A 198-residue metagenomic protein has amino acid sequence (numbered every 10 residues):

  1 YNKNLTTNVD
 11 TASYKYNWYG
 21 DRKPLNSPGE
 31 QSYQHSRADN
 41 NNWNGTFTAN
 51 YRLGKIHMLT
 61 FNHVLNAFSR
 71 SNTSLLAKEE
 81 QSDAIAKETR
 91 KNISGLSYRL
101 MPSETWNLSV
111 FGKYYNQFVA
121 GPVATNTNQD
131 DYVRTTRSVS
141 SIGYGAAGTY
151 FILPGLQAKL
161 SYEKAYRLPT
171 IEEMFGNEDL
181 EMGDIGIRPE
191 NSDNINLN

Functional and structural regions predicted by a protein language model:
Y1-L5, L65-S71, L100, Y114-A120 (+2 more regions): Transmembrane beta-strands of outer-membrane beta-barrel pores
L5, K55-F61, E104-V110, P154-A158: Repeated loop/turn-to-beta-strand initiation elements of outer-membrane beta-barrel proteins
P28-S36, N44, L76-I85, S97 (+2 more regions): Extracellular loop and loop/strand-boundary signature of outer-membrane beta-barrel proteins
A38, K87, R134-F151, G155-Q157 (+1 more regions): Outer-membrane beta-barrel signature, preferentially recognizing the C-terminal barrel domain of Gram-negative
D39, Y51-K55, L100-W106, Y150-P154 (+1 more regions): Outer-membrane beta-barrel strand-turn architecture
G45-Y51, S94-P102, A146-I152, L197-N198: Residues on the lipid-exposed face of transmembrane beta-strands in outer-membrane beta-barrel proteins
F61-H63, V110-G112, A146, L160 (+1 more regions): Membrane-embedded beta-strand positions of outer-membrane beta-barrel proteins
